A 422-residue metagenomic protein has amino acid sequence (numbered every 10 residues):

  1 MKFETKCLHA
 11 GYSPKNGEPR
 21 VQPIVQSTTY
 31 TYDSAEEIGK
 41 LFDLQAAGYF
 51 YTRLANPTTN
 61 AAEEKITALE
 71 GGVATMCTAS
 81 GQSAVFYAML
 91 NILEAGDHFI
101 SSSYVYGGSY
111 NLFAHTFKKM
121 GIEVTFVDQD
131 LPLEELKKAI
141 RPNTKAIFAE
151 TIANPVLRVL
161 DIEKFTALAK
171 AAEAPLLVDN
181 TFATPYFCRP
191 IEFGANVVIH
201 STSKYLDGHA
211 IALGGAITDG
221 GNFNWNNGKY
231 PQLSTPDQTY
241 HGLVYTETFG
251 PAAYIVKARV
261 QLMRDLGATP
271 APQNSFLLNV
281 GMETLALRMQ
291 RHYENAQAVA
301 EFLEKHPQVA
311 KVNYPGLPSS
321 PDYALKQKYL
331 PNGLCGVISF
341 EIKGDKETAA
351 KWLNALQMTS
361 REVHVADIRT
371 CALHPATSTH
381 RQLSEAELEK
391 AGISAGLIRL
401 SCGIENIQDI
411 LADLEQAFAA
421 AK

Functional and structural regions predicted by a protein language model:
M1-A46: N-terminal glycine-rich, Lys/His-bearing helix-loop that initiates the first secondary-structure elements of many
C7-S13, T75-K305: Conserved PLP-enzyme active-site core in the AAT-like
G11-Y12, Q26-Y32, G221-N222, M282-T284 (+6 more regions): Glycine-rich beta-alpha junction loops
S34-F86, G108-T116: Conserved N-terminal alpha-helix of the aminotransferase class I/II PLP-enzyme fold
G71, N143, Q308-K311, G396: Glycine-centered tight turns that cap/initiate beta-strands
A114-H115, E123-V124, K138, P142-K145 (+4 more regions): PLP-dependent enzyme catalytic core of the Aspartate aminotransferase-like
L266-T269, Q273-S275, V280, T284 (+5 more regions): Conserved small-domain helix->loop->beta segment predominantly found in fold-type I
